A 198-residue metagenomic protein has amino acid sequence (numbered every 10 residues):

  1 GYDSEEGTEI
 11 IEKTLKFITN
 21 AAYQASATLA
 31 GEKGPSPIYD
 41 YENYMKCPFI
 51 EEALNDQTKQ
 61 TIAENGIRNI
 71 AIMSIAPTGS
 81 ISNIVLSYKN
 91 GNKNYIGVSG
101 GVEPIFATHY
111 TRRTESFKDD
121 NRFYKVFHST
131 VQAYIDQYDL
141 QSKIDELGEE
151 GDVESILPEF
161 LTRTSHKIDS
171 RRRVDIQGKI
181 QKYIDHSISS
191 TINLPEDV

Functional and structural regions predicted by a protein language model:
Y2-T78, L86, I156-L157, I188-S189: Internal maturation/activation junctions in enzymes
P48-F49, T61-R68, M73-V198: Catalytic alpha/beta core of large soluble enzyme barrels
